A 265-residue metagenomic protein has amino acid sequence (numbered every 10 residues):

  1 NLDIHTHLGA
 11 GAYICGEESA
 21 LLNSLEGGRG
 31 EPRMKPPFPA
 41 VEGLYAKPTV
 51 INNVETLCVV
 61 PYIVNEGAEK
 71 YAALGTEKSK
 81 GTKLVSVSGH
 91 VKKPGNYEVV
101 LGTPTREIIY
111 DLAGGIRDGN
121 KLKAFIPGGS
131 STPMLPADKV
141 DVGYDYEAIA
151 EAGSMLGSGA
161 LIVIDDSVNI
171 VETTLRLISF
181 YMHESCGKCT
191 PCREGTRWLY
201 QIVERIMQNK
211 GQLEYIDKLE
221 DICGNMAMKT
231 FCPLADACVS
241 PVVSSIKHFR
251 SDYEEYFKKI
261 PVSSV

Functional and structural regions predicted by a protein language model:
N1-L101, A113: Hydrophobic alpha-helical positions that pack around
L2, G143-V265: Ferredoxin-type iron-sulfur electron-transfer modules in oxidoreductases and energy-metabolism complexes
I4, R117-E151, K247: Terminal amphipathic helices with adjacent charged low-complexity linkers/tails
E17-A20, V100, S131-V142, V203 (+2 more regions): Short glycine/threonine-rich loop-to-helix capping motif typified by GTGT followed within a few residues by an Asp-Pro
S24-P36, D138-M155: Active-site loop ensemble at the mouth of alpha/beta enzyme cores that anchors a bound cofactor
L101-R117: Short amphipathic, charge-patterned alpha-helical segments
T105-I108, K121, S185, L199: Extended, hydrophobic alpha-helical segments in both membrane/secreted and soluble proteins
